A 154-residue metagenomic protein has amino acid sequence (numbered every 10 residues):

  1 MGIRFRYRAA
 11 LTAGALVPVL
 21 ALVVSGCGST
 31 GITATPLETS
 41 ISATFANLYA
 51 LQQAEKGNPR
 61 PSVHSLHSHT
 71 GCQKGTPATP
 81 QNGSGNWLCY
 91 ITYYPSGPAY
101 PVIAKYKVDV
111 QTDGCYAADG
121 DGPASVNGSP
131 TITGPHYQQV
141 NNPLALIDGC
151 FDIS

Functional and structural regions predicted by a protein language model:
G2-A15: Bacterial N-terminal signal peptides that target proteins for export
V23-G26: C-terminal motif of bacterial Sec signal peptides marking the signal peptidase cleavage site
G28-T30: Bacterial signal peptide processing site
P36-Q53: Post-signal peptide N-terminal segment of mature Sec-exported envelope proteins
L48-P80: Post-signal-peptide N-terminal segment of Sec-exported extracytoplasmic proteins
G83-S154: Extracytosolic low-complexity repeat regions of secreted or lipid-anchored proteins
